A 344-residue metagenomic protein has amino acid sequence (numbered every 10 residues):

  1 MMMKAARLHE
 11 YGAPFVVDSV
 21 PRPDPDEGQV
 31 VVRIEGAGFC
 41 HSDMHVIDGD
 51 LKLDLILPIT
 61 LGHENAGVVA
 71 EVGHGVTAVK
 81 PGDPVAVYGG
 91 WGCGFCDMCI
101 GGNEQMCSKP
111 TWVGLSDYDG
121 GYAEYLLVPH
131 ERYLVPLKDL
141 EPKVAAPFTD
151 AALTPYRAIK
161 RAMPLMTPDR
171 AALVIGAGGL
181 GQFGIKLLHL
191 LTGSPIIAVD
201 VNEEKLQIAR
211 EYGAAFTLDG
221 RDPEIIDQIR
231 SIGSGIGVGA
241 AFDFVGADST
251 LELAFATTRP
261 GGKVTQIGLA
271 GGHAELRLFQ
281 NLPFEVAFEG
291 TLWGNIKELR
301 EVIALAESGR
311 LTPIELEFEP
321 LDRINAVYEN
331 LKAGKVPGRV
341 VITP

Functional and structural regions predicted by a protein language model:
M1-M3, E252-A256, I296-P344: C-terminal hydrophobic helical "lid"/dimerization subdomain of Rossmann-like NAD(P)H-dependent oxidoreductases
P21-A37, D50-I100, K138-L140: Glycine-rich beta-strand-centered segment in the early N-terminal region that forms part of a ligand/cofactor-binding
G36, Y88, F242-F244, P344: Short, well-ordered coil/turn residues at beta-beta hairpins and beta-strand->alpha-helix junctions within
C93-I175: NAD(P)H dinucleotide-binding glycine-rich loop of Rossmann-like/cofactor-binding domains, especially the beta1-alpha1
K138-P223, D227, F242: Mid-domain Rossmann-like dinucleotide-binding core that forms the NAD(H)/NADP(H) cofactor-binding site
M163-A172, Q207, E211-A287: Glycine-rich cofactor phosphate-binding loops and adjacent beta1-alpha1 units of small-molecule cofactor enzyme domains
N202, A270, G294: Residues in the short beta-alpha loop(s) of Rossmann-like NAD(P)-binding domains
K263-T265, E275-E315: Rossmann-fold dehydrogenase core element
